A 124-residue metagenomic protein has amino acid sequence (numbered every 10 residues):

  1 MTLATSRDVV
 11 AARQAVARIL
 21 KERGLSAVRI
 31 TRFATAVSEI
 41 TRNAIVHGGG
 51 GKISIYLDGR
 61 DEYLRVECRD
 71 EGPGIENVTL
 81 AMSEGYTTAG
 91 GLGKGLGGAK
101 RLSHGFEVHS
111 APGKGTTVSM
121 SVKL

Functional and structural regions predicted by a protein language model:
M1-T35: Bergerat-fold GHKL ATPase/HATPase_c domain
V28, T41-L124: Conserved beta-strand-loop-beta-strand hairpin that lines the nucleotide-binding pocket of ATP/GTP-utilizing enzymes
